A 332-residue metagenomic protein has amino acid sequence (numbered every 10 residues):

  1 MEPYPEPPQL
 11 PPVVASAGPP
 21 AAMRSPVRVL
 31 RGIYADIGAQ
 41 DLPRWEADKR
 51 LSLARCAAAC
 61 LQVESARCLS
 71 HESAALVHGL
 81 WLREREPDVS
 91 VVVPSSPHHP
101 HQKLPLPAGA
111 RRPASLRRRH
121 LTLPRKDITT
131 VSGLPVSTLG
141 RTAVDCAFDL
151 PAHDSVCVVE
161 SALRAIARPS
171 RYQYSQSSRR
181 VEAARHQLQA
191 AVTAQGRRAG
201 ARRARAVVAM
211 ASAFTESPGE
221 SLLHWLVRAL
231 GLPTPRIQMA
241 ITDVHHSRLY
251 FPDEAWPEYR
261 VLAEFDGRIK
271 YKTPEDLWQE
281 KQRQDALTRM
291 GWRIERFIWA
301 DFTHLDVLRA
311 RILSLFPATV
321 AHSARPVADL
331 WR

Functional and structural regions predicted by a protein language model:
M1-R197, A318-V320, V327-R332: Short gly/ser-rich loop at a beta-strand->alpha-helix junction or flexible surface loop bordering the NTP-binding
P3-A17, A21, S65, A167-S170 (+1 more regions): Surface segments flanking catalytic/ligand-binding clefts of nucleic-acid enzymes
